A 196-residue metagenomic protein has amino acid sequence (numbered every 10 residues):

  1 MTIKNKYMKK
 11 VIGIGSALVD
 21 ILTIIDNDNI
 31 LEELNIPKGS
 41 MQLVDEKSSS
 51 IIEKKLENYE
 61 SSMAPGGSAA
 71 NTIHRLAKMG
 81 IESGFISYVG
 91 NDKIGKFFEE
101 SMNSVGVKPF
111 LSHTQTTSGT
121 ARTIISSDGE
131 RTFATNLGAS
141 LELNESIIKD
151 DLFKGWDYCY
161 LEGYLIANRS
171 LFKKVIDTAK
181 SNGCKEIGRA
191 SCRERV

Functional and structural regions predicted by a protein language model:
K4-G84: Glycine-rich phosphate/adenosyl-contacting loop at the front of the ribokinase-like
I14-S16, Y88-N91, T114, I125-S127 (+2 more regions): Cofactor-binding loop segments of dinucleotide-utilizing enzymes, especially the Rossmann-like FAD- and NAD(P)+-binding
A77, N103, K180-S181: Anion (oxyanion) recognition and catalysis
S83, P109, C184-I187: Hydrophobic beta-strand scaffold residues
N103-T117: A glycine-rich helix N-cap at a beta->alpha junction
F110-T114, T123-R169: Conserved phosphate-binding/catalytic loop of the ribokinase/pfkB sugar-kinase fold
Y158-R195: Conserved beta-alpha-beta core of the PfkB/ribokinase-like small-molecule kinase fold
